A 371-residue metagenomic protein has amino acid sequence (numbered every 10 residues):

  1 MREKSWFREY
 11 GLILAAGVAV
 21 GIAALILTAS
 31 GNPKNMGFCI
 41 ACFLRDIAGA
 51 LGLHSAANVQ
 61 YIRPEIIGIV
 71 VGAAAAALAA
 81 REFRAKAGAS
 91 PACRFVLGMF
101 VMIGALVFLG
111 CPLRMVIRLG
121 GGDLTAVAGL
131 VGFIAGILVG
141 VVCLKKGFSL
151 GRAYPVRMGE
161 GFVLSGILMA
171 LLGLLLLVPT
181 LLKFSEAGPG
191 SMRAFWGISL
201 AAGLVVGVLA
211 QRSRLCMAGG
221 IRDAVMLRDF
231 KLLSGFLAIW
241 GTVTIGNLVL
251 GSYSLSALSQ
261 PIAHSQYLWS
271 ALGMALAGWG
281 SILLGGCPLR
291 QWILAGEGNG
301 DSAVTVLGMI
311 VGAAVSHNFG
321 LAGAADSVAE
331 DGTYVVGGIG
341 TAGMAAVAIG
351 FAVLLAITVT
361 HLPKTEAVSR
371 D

Functional and structural regions predicted by a protein language model:
M1-D371: Membrane-interfacial helix-loop segments of redox and metal-homeostasis proteins, especially TM-loop-TM junctions
